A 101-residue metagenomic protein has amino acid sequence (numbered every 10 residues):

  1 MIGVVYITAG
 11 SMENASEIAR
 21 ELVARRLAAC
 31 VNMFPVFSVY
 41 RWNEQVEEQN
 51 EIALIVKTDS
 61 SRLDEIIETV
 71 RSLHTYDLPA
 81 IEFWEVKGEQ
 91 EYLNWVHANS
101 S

Functional and structural regions predicted by a protein language model:
M1-S101: Positively charged, small/polar-rich N-terminal and surface patches that mediate targeting and assembly and bind
